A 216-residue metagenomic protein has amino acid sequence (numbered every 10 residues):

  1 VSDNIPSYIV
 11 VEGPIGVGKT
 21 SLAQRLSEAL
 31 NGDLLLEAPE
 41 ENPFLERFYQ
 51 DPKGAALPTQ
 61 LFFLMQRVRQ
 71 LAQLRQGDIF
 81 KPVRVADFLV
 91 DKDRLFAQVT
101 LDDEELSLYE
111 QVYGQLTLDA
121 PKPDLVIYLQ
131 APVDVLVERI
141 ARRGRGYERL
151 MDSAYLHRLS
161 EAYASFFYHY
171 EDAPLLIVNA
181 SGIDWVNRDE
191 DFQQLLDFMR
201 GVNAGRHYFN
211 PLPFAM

Functional and structural regions predicted by a protein language model:
V1-P6: Phosphate-binding P-loop
V11: Hydrophobic anchor at the beta1->P-loop junction of P-loop NTPases
P14: P-loop (Walker A) phosphate-binding loop of NTP-binding proteins
K19: Conserved lysine of the Walker
Q24, E28-Q66: Conserved substrate/cofactor phosphate-moiety recognition/catalytic segment in nucleotide-dependent phosphotransferases
A55-P121: Glycine-rich phosphate-binding loop used to anchor ATP phosphates in small-molecule kinases, encompassing both
D93-A164: A glycine- and Lys/Arg-enriched "phosphate-lid" helix/loop adjacent to the NTP-binding pocket of small-molecule kinases
A141-Y147, H157-M216: NTP-dependent small-molecule kinase module
